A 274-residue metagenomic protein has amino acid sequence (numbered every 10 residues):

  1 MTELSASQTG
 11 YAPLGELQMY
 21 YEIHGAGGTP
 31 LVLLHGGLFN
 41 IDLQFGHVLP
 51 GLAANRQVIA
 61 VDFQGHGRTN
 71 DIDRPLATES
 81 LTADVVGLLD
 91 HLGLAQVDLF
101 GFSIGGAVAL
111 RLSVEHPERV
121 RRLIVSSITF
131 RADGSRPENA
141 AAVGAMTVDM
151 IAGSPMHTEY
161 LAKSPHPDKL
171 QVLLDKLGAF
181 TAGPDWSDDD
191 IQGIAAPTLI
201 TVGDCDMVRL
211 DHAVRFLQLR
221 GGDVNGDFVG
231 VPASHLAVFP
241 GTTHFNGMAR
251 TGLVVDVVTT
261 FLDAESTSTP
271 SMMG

Functional and structural regions predicted by a protein language model:
M1-Q18: N-terminal cap/lid segment of alpha/beta-hydrolase-fold proteins
P13-N70: Conserved HGGG/HGGXW glycine-rich cap/lid loop of the alpha/beta-hydrolase fold
P50-A53, I59-F100: Active-site loop/oxyanion-hole signature of alpha/beta-hydrolase fold enzymes
A107-E115, V120-H157: Flexible "cap/lid" loop of the alpha/beta hydrolase fold
L174-D190: Active-site nucleophile elbow and catalytic-triad environment of alpha/beta-hydrolase enzymes
I194, I200-V202: Short beta-strand/loop motif that positions the catalytic acidic residue of the alpha/beta-hydrolase fold
M207-R215, G247: Conserved alpha/beta-hydrolase "acid-adjacent" motif
P232-G274: Catalytic active-site module of serine/aspartate enzymes centered on a nucleophile-bearing elbow/loop
